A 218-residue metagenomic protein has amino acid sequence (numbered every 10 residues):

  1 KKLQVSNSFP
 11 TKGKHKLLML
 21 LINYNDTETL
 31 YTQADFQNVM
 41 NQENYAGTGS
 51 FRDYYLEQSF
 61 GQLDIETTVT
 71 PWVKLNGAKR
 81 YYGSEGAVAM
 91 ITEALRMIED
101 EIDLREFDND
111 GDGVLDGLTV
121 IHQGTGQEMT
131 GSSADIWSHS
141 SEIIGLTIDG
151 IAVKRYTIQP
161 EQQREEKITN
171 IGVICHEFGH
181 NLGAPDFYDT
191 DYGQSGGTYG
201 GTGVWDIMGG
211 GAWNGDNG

Functional and structural regions predicted by a protein language model:
K1-V153: Zymogen propeptides/activation segments of proteases
G117-T119, Q123-G218: Extracellular hydrolytic enzyme modules, especially secreted metalloproteases of the metzincin/thermolysin-like class
